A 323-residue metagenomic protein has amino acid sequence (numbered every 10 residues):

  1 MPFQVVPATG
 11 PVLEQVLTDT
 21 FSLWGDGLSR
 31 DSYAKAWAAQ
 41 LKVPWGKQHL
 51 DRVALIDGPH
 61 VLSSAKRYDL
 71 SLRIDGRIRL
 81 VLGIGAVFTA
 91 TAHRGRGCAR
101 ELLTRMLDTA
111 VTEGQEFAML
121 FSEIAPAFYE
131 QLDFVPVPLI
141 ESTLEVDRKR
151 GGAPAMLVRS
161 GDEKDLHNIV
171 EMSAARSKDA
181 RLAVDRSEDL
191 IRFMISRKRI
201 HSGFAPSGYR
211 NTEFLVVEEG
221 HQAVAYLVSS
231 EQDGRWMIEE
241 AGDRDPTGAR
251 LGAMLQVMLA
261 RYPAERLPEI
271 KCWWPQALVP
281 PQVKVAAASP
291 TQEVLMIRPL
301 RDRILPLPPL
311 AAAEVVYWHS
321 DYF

Functional and structural regions predicted by a protein language model:
P11, E123-I124, K164, R186: Short beta->alpha linker loops
L17-R73, L182-E213: Active-site rim helix/loop that mediates acceptor-substrate recognition in acyltransferases
K47, L62, Y68, G85 (+2 more regions): Core nucleotidyl-transferase/polymerase catalytic module
R52-A54, H60-L70, G83-F88, V216 (+2 more regions): Conserved beta-strand in the GNAT
A86-T89, G95-D108, T247-R261: Conserved acetyl-CoA-binding loop-helix of GNAT-fold acetyltransferases
D108-S122, P263-P275: Conserved GNAT acetyl-CoA-binding A-motif
A127, D133-G152, S230-D233, M237-F323: Active-site/acyl-donor-binding loops of N-acyltransferases
V135-A241: Amide-forming acyltransferase catalytic core, primarily the GNAT-like/NAT-type and related acyltransferase folds
